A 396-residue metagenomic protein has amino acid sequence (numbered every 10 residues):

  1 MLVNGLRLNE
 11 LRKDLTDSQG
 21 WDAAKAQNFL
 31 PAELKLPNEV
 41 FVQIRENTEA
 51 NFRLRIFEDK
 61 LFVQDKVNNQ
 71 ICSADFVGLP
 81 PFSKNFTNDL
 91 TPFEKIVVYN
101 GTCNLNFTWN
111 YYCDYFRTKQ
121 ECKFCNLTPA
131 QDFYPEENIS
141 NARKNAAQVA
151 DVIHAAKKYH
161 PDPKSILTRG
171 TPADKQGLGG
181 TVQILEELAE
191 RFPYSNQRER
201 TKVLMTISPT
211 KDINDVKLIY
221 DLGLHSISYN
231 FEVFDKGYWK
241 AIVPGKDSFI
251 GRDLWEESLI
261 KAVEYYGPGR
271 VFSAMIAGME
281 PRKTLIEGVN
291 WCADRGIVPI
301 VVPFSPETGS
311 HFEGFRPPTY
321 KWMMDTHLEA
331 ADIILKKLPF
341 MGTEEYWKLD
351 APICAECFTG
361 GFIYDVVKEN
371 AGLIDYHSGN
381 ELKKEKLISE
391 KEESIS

Functional and structural regions predicted by a protein language model:
M1-D65, I286-S396: Auxiliary Fe-S-binding modules of radical SAM enzymes
N38-K123, L127-N141, Y346-K348, F362-N370 (+2 more regions): N-terminal [4Fe-4S]-dependent radical SAM core
N110-Y112, F133-A147, V203-T210, G278-E280: Active-site mouth loops of central-metabolism enzymes
T118, N145-V149, I184: Generic hydrophobic, aliphatic-rich segments that mediate packing or membrane embedding
E121, N138-A146, G237, K246: Short, flexible helix-coil linker/hinge segments at the edges of structured domains or between repeats
P129-L167, K386-I388: Conserved alpha-helical substructure of the radical SAM core
P135-K144, F192-R200, L335-E345: Intrinsically disordered, low-complexity coil segments
A150, H154-H160, T168-F315, W322 (+1 more regions): Conserved AdoMet/S-adenosylmethionine-binding subsite of the radical SAM
